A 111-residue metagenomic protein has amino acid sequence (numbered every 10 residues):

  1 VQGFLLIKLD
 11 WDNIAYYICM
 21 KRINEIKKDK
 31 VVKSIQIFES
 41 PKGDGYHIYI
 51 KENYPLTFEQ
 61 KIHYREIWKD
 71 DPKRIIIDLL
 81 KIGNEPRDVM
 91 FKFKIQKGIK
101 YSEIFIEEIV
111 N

Functional and structural regions predicted by a protein language model:
V1-K42, E52-K69, I77, K81 (+1 more regions): Signature for HUH/AEP ssDNA processing cores
Y46: Residue-level detector of short, conserved catalytic/binding motifs and their immediate flanks
R74: Short, cationic low-complexity segments
